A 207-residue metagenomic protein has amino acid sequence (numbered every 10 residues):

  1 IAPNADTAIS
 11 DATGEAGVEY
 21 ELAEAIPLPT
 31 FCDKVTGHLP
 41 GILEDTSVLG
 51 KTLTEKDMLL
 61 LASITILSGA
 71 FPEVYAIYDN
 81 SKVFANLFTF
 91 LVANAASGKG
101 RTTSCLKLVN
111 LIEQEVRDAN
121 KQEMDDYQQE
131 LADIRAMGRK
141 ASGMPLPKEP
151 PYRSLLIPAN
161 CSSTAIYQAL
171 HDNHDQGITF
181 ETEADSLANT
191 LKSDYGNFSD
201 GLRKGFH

Functional and structural regions predicted by a protein language model:
P3-H207: Phosphate-handling catalytic cores of nucleic-acid transaction enzymes
